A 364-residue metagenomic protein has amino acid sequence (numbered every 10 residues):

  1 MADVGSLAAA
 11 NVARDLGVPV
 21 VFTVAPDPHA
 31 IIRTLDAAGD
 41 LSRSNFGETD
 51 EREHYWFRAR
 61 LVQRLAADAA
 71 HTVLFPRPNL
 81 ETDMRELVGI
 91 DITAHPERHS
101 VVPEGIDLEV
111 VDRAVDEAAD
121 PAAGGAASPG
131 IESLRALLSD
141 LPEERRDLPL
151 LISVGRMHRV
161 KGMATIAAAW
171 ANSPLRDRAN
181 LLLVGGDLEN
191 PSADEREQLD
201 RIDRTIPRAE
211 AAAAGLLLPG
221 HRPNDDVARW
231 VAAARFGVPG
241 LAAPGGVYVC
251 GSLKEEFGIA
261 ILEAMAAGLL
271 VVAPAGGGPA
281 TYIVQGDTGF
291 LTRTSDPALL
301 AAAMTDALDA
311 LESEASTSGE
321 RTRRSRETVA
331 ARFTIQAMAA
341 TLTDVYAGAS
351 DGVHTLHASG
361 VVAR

Functional and structural regions predicted by a protein language model:
E51-A136, R204-T205: A short, active-site helix/loop in glycosyltransferases that binds the activated sugar's phosphate group
A123-P129, S133-K161, A167, L181-V184: Conserved donor-binding/catalytic core segment of Leloir-type glycosyltransferases
G130, A280-D306: Change "using UDP/GDP/dTDP sugars" to "using nucleotide sugars
G185, E189-G240, G246-V247: Nucleotide-activated donor-binding/catalytic signature segment of Leloir-type glycosyltransferases, i.e., the conserved
V247, L270-A273, I283, F290: Short hydrophobic beta-strand element within catalytic cores of glycosyltransferases and related nucleotide-activated
L253: Aromatic "clamp/platform" in nucleotide-sugar-dependent glycosyltransferases that forms part of the donor/acceptor
P274, D296-T317, S350: C-terminal "capping" alpha-helix adjacent to the active site of nucleotide-linked donor transferases in cell-envelope
S316-R332, M338-D344, G348, A358: A short, well-ordered alpha-helix in the C-terminal region of glycosyltransferases
